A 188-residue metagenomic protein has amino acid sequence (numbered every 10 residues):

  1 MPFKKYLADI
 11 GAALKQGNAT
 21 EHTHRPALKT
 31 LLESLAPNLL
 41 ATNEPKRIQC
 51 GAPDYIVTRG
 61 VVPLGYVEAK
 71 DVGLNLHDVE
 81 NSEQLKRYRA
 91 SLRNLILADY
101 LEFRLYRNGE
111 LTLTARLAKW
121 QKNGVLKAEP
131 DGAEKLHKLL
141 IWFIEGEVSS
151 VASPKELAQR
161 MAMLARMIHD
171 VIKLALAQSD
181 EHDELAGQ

Functional and structural regions predicted by a protein language model:
M1-R47: Charged, often low-complexity linker/regulatory segments
G17, L74-N75: Short strand->helix junction
H22, L76-V79: Conserved phosphate-coordination/catalytic loops
T23, C50, E83: Short, well-structured alpha-helical interface segments that form or flank functional binding sites
E44-K46, V57, L85-K86: Short, flexible, glycine/charge-rich loop motifs used to bind or transfer phosphoryl groups or to couple energy/partner
K46-Q49, F103: Short active-site-proximal "capping" loops at secondary-structure junctions
Q49-R59: Short acidic loop-to-beta-strand element that houses the catalytic metal-binding Asp/Glu of nuclease active sites
P53, V62-A69, L74, N81-Q188: Charged, often flexible domain-edge or linker segments that flank or initiate folded functional domains
